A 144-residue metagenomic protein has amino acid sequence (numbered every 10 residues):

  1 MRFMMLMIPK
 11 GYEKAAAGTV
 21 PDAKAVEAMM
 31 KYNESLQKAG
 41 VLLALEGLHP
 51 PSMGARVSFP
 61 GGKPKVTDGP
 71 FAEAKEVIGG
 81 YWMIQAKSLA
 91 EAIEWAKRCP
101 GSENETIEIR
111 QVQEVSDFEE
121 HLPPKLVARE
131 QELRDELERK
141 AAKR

Functional and structural regions predicted by a protein language model:
M1-R144: Conserved, structured core segments of small domains
